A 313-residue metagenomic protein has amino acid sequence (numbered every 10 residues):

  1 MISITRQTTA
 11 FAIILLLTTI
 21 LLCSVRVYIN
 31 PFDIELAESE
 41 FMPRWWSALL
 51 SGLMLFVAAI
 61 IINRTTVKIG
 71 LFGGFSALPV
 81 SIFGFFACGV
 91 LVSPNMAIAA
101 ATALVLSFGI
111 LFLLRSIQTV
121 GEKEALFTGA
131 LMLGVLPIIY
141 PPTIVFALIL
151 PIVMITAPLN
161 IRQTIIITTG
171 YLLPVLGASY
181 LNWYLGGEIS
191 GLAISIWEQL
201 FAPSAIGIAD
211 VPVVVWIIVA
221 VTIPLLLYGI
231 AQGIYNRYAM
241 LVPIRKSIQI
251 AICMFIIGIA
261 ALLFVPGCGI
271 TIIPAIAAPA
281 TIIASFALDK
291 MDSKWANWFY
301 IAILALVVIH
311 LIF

Functional and structural regions predicted by a protein language model:
N30-M42, A193-W216, G229-G233: Juxtamembrane membrane-water interface segments that cap and precede transmembrane helices
R44, S81-A100: Aromatic- and kink-enriched transmembrane "portal" helix at the membrane-lumen/periplasm boundary that abuts
G52-I69: Transmembrane-helix motifs of polytopic, lipid-linked glycan transferases
T66-F86: Transmembrane-helix signature of polytopic, membrane-embedded enzymes that assemble or transfer cell-envelope glycans
G109-E124: Membrane-interface transmembrane helices that cradle and orient dolichyl/undecaprenyl
A125-I139: Membrane-interface alpha helices of multi-pass inner-membrane proteins
F146-T169: Perimembrane helix-loop-helix junctions
I234-D292: Membrane-water interface signatures at transmembrane helix termini and the short loops that connect adjacent helices
